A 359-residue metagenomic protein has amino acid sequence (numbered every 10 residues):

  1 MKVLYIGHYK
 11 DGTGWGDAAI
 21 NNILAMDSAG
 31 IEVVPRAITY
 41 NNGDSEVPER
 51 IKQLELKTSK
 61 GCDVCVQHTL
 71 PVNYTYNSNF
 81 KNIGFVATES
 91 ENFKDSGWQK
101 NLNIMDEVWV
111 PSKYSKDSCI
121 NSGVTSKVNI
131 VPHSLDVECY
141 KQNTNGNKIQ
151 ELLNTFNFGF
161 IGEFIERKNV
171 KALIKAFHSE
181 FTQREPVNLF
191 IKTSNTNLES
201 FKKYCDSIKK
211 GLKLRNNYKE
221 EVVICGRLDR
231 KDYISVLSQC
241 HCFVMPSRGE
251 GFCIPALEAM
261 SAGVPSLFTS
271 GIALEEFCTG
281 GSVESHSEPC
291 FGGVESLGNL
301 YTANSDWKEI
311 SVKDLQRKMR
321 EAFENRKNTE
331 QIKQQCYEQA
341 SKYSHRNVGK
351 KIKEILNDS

Functional and structural regions predicted by a protein language model:
M1-C62, R346, I355: N-terminal pre-catalytic "stem/leader" segment of glycosyltransferase-like enzymes
L4, Q150-K168, L173-F177, L189-I191: Conserved donor-binding/catalytic core segment of Leloir-type glycosyltransferases
L4-I6, N41-S122, D232: Extended catalytic core of nucleotide-activated donor transferases of GT-like folds
S96-G97, L135-L153: Acidic anion/phosphate-binding donor-loop and adjacent secondary structure in glycosyltransferase catalytic cores
F201-I234: Nucleotide-activated donor-binding/catalytic signature segment of Leloir-type glycosyltransferases, i.e., the conserved
R248: Aromatic "clamp/platform" in nucleotide-sugar-dependent glycosyltransferases that forms part of the donor/acceptor
P265-F268, S282-E284: Short hydrophobic beta-strand element within catalytic cores of glycosyltransferases and related nucleotide-activated
D314, E321, N328-K342: A short, well-ordered alpha-helix in the C-terminal region of glycosyltransferases
